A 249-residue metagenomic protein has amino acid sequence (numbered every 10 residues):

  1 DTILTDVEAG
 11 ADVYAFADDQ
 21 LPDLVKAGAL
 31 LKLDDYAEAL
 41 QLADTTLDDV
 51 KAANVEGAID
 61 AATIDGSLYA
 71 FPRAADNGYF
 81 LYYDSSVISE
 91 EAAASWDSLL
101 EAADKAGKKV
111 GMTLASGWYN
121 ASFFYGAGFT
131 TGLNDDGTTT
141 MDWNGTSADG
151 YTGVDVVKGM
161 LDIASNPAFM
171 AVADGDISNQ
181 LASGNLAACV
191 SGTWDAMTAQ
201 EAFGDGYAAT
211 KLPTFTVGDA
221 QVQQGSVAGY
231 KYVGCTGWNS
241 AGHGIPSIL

Functional and structural regions predicted by a protein language model:
D1-P22, T45-L47, G175-N179: Early extracytoplasmic/lumenal segment of secretory-pathway proteins
I3, V7, L99, F124 (+1 more regions): Hydrophobic residues within well-ordered alpha-helices
D12-A15, A187-G192, A208: Paired acidic/hydrophobic, glycine-rich loop segments that form the ligand-binding mouth/hinge of periplasmic-binding
D18-Y79, E91, T210, G218-Q221: Hinge/lid segment of periplasmic solute-binding proteins
Q20-V25, T193-G206, F215-V217: A ligand-binding cleft/hinge motif common to bilobed small-molecule-binding domains
D60-A75, Y79, S98-N144, L186: Extracytoplasmic/periplasmic solute-binding protein
T139-D174: Glycine-centered hinge/linker elements that transmit conformational signals in sensory and ligand-binding systems
E201-L249: Extracytoplasmic/periplasmic substrate-recognition and gating elements
